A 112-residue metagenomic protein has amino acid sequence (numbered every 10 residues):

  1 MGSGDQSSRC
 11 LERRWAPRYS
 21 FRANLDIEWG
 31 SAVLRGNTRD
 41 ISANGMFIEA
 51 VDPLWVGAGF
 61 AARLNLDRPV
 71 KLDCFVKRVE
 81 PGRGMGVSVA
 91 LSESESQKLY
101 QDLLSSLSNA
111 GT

Functional and structural regions predicted by a protein language model:
M1-I41, S92, K98-T112: N-terminal helix initiation/capping motif
R18-S20, W55, D67, E80: Short coil/turn motifs at beta-sheet boundaries
R22-V56, A61, R83-G86: Short strand-loop-strand
S31, L66-R68: Residue-level detection of beta-strand-connecting loop/turn positions
D40, L66, V76-R78, L91: A residue-level detector for short acidic-glycine micro-motifs
V56-G57, F75-K77, S106-T112: Hydrophobic transmembrane alpha-helix bundles
V70-L72: PAS and PAS-like sensory/regulatory domains
G86-V87, L99: Beta-sheet ligand-binding and adhesion/scaffold domains
